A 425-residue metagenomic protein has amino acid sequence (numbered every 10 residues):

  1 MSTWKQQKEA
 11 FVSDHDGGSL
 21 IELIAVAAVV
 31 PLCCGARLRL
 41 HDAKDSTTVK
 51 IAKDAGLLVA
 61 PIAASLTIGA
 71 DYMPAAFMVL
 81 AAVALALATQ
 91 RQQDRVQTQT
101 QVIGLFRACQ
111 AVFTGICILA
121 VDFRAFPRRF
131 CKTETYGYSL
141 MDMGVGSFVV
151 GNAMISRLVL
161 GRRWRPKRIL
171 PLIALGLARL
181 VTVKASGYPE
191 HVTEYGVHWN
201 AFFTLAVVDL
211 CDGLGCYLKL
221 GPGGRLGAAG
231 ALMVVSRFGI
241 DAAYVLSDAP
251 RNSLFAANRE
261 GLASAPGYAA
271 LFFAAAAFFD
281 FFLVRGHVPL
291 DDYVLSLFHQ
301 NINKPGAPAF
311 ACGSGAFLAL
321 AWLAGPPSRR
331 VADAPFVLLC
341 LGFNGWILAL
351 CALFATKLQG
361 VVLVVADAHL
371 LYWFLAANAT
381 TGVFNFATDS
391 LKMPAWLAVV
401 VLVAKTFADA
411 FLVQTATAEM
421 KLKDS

Functional and structural regions predicted by a protein language model:
M1-S425: Alpha-helical transmembrane segments and their immediate juxtamembrane cytosolic regions
